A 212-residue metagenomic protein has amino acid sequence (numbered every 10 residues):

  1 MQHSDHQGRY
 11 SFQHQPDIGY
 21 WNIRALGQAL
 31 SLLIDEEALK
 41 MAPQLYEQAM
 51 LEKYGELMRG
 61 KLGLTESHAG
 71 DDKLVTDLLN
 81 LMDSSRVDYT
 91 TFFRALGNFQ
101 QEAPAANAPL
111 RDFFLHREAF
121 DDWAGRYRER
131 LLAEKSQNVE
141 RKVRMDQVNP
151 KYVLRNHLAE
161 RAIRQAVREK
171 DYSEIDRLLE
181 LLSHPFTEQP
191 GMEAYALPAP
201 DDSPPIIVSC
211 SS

Functional and structural regions predicted by a protein language model:
S4-S212: Regulatory N- and C-terminal appendages and interdomain linkers associated with kinase/kinase-like NTP transferase
